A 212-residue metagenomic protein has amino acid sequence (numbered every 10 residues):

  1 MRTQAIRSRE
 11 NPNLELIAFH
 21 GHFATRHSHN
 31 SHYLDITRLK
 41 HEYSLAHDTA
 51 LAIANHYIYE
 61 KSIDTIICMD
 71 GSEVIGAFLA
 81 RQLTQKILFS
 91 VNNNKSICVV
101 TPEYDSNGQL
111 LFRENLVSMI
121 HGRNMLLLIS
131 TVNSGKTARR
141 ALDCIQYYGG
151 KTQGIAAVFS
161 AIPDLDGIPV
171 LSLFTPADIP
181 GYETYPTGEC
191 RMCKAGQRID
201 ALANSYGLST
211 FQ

Functional and structural regions predicted by a protein language model:
M1-S62, S205-Q212: Active-site-facing substrate-recognition patch
R2-E10, L142-Q212: PRPP-dependent phosphoribosyltransferase catalytic core
N55, R81, Q85, D143 (+1 more regions): Short, well-ordered alpha-helices that flank and scaffold nucleotide-derived cofactor binding pockets
E60-S72: Short glycine-rich phosphate-binding loop at a beta-alpha junction
D64, R123, Q153: Conserved acidic residues
C68, L127-L128: Hydrophobic Val/Ile/Leu positions in short beta-strands of Rossmann-like dinucleotide-binding domains
E73-L126, N133-K136, T187: Short, glycine/charge-rich flexible loops or terminal/linker lids adjacent to PRPP-binding catalytic cores
V132-A141, I145: A phosphate-binding catalytic loop at a beta-strand-loop-alpha-helix junction that coordinates phosphoryl groups
